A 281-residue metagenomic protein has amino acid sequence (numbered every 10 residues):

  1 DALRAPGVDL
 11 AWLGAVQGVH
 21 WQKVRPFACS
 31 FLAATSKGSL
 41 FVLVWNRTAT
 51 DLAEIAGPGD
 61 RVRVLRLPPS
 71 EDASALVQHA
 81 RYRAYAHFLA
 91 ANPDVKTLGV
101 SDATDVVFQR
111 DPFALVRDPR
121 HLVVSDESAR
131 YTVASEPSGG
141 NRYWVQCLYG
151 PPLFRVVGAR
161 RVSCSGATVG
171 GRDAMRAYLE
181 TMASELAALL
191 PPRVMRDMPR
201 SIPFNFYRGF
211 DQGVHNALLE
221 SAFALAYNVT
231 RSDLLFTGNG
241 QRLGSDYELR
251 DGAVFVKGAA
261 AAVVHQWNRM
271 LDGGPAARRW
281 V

Functional and structural regions predicted by a protein language model:
D1-T97: N-terminal anchoring/stem segment of glycosyltransferases
D1-V8, A73-L76, Y82-F88, V107-Q109 (+5 more regions): Membrane-interface amphipathic segments in extracytoplasmic regions
G14-V16, K23, S30, F41-V42 (+7 more regions): Marks the mature luminal ectodomains of secretory-pathway proteins
V24-R25, D51-I55, F108-F113, L179-E180 (+1 more regions): A short acidic (Asp/Glu
K37, V95, P119-H121, A224 (+1 more regions): Short, high-confidence coil segments that cap the C-terminus of an alpha-helix and link into the following beta-strand
Y82-G139, G166-R176: GT-A fold catalytic core of metal-dependent nucleotide-sugar glycosyltransferases, centered on the diacidic
N141-A159: Short, flexible, basic/aromatic active-site loop/helix in glycosyltransferases
V157-R279: Catalytic core and acceptor-binding pocket of nucleotide-sugar-dependent glycosyltransferases
